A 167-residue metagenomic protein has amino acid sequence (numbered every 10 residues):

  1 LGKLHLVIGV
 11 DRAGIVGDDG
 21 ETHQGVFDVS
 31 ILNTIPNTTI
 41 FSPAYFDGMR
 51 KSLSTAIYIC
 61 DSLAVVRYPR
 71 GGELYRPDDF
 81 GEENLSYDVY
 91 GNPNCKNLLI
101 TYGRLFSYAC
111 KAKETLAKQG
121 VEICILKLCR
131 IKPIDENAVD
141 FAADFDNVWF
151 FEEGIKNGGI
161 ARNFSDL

Functional and structural regions predicted by a protein language model:
G2, I35-P36: Short, structured coil segments at secondary-structure junctions
K3-L4, G9-D11, I15-V26, Y58-L167: Thiamine diphosphate
D18-I35, F46-D47, K51-I57: Internal gly/pro-rich beta-alpha loop/helix module that stabilizes soluble enzyme cofactors or their anionic handles
I40-A44: Short acidic-hydrophobic, aromatic-tinged amphipathic segments that line or gate anion-handling sites
